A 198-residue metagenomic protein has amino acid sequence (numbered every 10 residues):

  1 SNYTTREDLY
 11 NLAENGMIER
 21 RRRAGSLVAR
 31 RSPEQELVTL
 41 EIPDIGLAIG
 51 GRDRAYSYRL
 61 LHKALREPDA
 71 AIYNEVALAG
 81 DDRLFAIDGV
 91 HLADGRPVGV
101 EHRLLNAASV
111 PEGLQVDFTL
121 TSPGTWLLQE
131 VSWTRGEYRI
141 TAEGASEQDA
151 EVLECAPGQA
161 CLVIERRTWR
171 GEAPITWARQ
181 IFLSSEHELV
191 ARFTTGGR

Functional and structural regions predicted by a protein language model:
S1-A29: N-terminal helix-turn-helix
E19, G50-G51, A77-G80: Short, charge-rich binding segments
R20, E41, T119: Short acidic-hydrophobic sequence patches enriched in Asp/Glu that either
L27-E41: Short, cationic-aromatic polyanion-contact patches
I45-L47, T121-S122: Acidic/proline- and glycine-rich, intrinsically disordered low-complexity segments that serve as regulatory linkers
L47-Y56: Histidine- and aromatic-rich ligand-binding microenvironments
S57-R198: C-terminal all-alpha effector/ligand-binding and dimerization domain of prokaryotic HTH-type transcriptional repressors
